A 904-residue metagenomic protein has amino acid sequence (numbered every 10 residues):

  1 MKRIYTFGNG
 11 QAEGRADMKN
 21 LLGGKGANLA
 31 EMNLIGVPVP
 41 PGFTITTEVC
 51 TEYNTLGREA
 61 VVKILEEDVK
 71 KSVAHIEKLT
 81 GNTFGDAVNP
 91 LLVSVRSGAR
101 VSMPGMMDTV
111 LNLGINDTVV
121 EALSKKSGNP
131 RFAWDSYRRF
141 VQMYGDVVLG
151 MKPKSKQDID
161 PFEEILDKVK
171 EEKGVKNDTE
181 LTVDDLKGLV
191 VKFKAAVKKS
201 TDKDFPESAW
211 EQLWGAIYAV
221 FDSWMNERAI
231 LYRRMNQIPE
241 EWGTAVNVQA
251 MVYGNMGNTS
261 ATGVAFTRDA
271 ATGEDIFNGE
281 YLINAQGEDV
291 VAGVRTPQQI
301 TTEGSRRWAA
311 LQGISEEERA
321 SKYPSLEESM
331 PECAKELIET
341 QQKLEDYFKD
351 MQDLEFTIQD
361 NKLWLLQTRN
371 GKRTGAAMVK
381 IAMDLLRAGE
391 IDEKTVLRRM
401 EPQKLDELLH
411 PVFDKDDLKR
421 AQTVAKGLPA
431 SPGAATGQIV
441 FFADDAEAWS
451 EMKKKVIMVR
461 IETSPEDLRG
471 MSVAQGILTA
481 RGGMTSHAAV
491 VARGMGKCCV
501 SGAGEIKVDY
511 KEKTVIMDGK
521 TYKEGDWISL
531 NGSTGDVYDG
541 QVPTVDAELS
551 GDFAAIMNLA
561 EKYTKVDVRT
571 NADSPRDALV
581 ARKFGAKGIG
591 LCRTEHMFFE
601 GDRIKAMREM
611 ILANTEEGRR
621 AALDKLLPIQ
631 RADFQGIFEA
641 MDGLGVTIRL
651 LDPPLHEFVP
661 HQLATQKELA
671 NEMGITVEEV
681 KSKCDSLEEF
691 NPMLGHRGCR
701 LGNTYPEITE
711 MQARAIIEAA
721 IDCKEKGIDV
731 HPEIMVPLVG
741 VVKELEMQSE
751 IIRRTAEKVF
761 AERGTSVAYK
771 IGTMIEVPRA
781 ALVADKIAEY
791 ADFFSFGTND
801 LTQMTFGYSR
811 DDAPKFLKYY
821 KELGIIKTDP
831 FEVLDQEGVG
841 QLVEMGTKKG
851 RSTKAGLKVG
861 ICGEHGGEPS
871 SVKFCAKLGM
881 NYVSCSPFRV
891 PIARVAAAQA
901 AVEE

Functional and structural regions predicted by a protein language model:
M1-A421, A448, K454-I457, S464-R469 (+11 more regions): Nucleotide/phosphate-binding sheet-loop regions of phosphoryl- and nucleotidyl-transfer enzymes
D17-K19, S431-V473, V839-A855: C-terminal accessory/binding modules appended to enzymatic or scaffolding proteins
T44, E48, T463, G482-M484 (+11 more regions): Short, ordered loop/turn segments at secondary-structure junctions
R96-S97, L549, L559-E904: Conserved alpha/beta-domain cores
M235, L397-W449, K454-V456, E524 (+4 more regions): Long, charged amphipathic helices and adjacent flexible linkers at domain junctions
N247, V440, I457-R460, L478 (+3 more regions): Structural motif
K362-W364, I457, I461-S472, G476-T479 (+8 more regions): Glycine-rich phosphate/ribose-binding loops and adjacent secondary-structure elements that form binding surfaces
